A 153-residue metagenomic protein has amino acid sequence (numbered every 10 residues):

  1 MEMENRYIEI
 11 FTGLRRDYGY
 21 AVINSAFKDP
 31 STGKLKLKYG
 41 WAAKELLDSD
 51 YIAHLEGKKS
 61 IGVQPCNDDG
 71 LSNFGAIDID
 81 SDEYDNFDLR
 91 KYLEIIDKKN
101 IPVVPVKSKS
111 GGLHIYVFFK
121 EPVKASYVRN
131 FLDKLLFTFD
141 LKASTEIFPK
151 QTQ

Functional and structural regions predicted by a protein language model:
M1-F74, E83-K91: DNA replication initiation on ssDNA origins
S60-R90, K98, K120-Q153: DNA replication initiation modules
I95-V106: Active-site palm subdomain of RNA-directed nucleic acid polymerases
P105-H114: Short, conserved phosphate-binding/catalytic loop or strand-edge motifs used in phosphoryl-/nucleotidyl-transfer
V117: Conserved PLP-binding active-site segment of the aspartate aminotransferase-like
